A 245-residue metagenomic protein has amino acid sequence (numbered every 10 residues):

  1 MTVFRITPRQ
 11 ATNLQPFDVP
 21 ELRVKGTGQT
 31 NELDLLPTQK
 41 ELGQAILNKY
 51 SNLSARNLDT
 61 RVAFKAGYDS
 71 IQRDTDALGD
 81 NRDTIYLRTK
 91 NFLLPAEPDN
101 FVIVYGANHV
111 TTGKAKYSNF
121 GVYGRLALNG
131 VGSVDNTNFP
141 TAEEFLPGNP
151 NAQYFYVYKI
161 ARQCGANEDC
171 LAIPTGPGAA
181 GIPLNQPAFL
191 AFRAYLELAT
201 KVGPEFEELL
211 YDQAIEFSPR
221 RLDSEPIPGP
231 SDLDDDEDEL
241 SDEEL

Functional and structural regions predicted by a protein language model:
M1-L245: A compositional/structural signature for long, glycine/proline-rich flexible linkers and loops on extracytoplasmic
